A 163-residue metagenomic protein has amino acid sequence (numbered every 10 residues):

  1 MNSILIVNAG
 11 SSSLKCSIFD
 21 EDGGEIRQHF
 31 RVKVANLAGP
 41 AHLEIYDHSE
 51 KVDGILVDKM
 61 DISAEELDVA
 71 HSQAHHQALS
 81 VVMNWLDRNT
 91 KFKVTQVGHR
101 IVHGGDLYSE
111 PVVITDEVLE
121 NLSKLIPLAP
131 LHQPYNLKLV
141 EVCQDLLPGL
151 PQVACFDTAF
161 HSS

Functional and structural regions predicted by a protein language model:
I4-I6, S13-A70: Short glycine-rich, Thr/Ser-proximal phosphate-binding strand/loop in the N-terminal lobe of ATP-dependent enzymes
N8, V34, V97, D157: Residue-level signal for inorganic ion chemistry
S11-S13, F160: Conserved A3 ("GATE") glycine/threonine-rich loop of ANL adenylate-forming enzymes
S49-R100: Glycine-rich, N-terminal phosphate-binding loop and its surrounding beta-alpha-beta segment
H75, M83-H132, V153, F160-S163: Short beta-strand-loop/turn "lid" adjacent to the catalytic site in phosphate-handling enzymes
V118, N136-L139: Internal, well-ordered alpha-helical segments in soluble enzyme and binding-protein domains
L139-Q152: A structural motif corresponding to the C-terminal end of an alpha-helix and its immediate exit/capping segment
